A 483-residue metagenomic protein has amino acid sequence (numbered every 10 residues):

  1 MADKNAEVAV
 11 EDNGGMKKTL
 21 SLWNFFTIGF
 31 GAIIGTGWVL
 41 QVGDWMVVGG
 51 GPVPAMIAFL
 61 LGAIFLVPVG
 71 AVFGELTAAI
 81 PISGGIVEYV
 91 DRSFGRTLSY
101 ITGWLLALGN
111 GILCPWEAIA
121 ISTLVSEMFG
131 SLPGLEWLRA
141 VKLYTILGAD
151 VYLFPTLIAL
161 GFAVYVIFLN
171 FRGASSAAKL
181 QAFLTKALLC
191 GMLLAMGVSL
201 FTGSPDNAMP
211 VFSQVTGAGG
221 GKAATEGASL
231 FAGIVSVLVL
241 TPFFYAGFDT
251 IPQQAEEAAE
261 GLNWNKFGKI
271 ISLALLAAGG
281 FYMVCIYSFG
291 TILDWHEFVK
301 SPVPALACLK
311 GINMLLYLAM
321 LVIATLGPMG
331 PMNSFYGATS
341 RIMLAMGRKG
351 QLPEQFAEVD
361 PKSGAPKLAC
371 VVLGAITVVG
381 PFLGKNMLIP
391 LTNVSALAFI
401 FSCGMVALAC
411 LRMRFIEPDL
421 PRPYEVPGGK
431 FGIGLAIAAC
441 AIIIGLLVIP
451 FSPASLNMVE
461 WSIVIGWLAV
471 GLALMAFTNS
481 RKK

Functional and structural regions predicted by a protein language model:
M1-G43, V47-V53, L60, L66-A71 (+8 more regions): Membrane-interface "cap" regions at the ends of multi-pass membrane proteins
L20-V39, I158-Y165, A218-F289, L316-Y336: Hydrophobic, membrane-embedded alpha-helices of multi-pass small-molecule transporters
D44, V67-A163, F168, T325-A345 (+1 more regions): Hydrophobic transmembrane alpha-helices that form the core helical bundles of multi-pass secondary transporters
E88-D91, G95, E127-W137, Q214-E226 (+2 more regions): TM-loop-TM module centered on a large, flexible mid-protein loop between adjacent transmembrane helices in multi-pass
T123-F129, K186-G219, Y287-I292, A407-E417 (+1 more regions): Hydrophobic alpha-helical segments and their helix-loop junctions in multi-pass secondary transporters
V151-F154, L180, Q355-A365, C403-S455: C-terminal membrane-solvent junction of multi-pass transporters and transport-like membrane proteins
F154-P205, M209-F212, I270-L275, T392-M405 (+2 more regions): Membrane-interface loop-to-helix entry segments
N393-F399, G428-K483: A generic transmembrane alpha-helix motif of multi-pass inner-membrane proteins
